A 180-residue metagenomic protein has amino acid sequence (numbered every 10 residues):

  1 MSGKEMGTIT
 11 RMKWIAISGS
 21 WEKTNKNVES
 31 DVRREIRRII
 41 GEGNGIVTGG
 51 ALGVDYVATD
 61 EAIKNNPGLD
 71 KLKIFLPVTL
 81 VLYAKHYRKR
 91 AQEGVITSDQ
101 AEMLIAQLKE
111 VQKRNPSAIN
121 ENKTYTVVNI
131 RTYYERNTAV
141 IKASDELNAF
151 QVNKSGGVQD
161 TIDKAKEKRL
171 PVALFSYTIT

Functional and structural regions predicted by a protein language model:
E5-I15, W21-G45, G50-I179: Acidic/glycine-enriched connector segments
